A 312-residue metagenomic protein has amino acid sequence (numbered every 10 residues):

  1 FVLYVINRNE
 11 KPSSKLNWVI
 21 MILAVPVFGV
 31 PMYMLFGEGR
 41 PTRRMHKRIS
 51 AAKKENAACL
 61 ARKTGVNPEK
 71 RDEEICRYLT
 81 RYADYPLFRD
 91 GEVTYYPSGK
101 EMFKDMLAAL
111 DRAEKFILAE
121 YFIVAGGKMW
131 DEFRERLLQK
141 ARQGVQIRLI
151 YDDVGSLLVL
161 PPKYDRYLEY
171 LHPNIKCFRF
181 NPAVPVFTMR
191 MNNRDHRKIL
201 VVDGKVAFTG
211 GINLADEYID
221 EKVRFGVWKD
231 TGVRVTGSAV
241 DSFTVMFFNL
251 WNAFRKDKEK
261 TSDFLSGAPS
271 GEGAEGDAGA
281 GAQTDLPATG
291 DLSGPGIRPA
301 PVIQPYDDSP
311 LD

Functional and structural regions predicted by a protein language model:
F1-D312: N-terminal localization/anchoring segments of enzymes in phospholipid and broader phosphate metabolism
